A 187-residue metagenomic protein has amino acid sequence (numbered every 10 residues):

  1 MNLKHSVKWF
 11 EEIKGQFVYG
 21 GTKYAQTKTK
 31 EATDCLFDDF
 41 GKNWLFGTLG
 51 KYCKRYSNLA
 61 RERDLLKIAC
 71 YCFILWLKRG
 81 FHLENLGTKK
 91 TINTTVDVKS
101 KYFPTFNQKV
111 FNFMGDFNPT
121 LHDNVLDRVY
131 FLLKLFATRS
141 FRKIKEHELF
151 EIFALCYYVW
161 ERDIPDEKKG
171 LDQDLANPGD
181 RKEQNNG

Functional and structural regions predicted by a protein language model:
M1-G187: Intrinsically disordered, low-complexity regulatory regions that flank transcription factor DNA-binding cores
